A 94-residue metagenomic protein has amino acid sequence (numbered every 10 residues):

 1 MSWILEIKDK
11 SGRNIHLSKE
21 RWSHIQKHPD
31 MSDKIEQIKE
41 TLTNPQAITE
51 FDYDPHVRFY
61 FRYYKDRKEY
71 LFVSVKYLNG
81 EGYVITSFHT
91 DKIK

Functional and structural regions predicted by a protein language model:
M1-K94: Ribonuclease/tRNase effector modules and their secretory precursors
